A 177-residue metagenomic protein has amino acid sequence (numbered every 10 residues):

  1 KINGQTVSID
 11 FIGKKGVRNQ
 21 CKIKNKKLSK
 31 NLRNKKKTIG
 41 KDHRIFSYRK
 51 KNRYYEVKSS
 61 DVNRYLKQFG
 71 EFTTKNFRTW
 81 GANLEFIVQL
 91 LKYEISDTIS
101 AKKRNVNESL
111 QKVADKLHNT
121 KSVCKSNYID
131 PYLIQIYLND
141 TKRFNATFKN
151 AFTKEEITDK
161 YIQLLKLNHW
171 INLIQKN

Functional and structural regions predicted by a protein language model:
K1-K176: Extended accessory and catalytic-adjacent subdomains in large enzymes
